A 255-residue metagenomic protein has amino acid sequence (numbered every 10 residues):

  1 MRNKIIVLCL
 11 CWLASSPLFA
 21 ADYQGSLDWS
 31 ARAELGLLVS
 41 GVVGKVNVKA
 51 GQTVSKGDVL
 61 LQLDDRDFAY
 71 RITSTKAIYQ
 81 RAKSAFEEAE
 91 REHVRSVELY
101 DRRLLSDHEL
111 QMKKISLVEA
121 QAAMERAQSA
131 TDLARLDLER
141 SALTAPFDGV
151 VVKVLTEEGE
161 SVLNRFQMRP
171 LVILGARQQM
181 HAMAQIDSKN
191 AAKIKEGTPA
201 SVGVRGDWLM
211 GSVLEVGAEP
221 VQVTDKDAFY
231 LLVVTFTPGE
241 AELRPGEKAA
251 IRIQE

Functional and structural regions predicted by a protein language model:
S15-S16: N-terminal signal peptide c-region/cleavage motif recognized by signal peptidases
A20, N47, S55-F147: Amphipathic alpha-helical coiled-coil/rod segments that serve as protein-protein coupling scaffolds
A21-S74, I78, K189, V216-V221: Long, amphipathic coiled-coil "stalk"/hairpin helices in large membrane-associated assemblies
S26-D28, K45-N47, T53-V59, T144-I186: Surface-exposed patches in structured soluble domains
E34, V59, L138-V150, R177-A184 (+3 more regions): Short loop-to-beta-strand junctions
V59, D65-R66, Q167, R205 (+1 more regions): Short, surface-exposed secondary-structure boundary micro-motifs
K153, T237-E255: Edge-of-domain interaction segments
P170-A218, F229-G239, A250-I251: Short, well-ordered beta-strand segments in soluble/periplasmic domains
